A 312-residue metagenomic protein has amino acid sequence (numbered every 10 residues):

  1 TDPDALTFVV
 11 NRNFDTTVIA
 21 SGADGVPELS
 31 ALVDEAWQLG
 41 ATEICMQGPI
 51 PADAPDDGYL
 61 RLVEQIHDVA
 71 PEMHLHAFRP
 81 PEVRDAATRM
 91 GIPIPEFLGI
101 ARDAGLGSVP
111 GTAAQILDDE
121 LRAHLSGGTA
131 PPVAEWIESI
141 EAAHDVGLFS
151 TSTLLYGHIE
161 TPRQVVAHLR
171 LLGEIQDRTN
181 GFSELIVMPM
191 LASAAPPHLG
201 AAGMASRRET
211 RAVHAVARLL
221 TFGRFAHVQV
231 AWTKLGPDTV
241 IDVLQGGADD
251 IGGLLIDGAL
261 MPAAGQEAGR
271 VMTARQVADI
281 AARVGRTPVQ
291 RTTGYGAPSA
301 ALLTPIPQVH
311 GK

Functional and structural regions predicted by a protein language model:
T1-A5: Glycine-rich, aromatic-flanked loop segments that form ligand/cofactor-binding clefts across common enzyme folds
L6-T153, H158-A167, E174: Conserved Radical SAM active-site core
W37, G173-K312: Auxiliary Fe-S-binding modules of radical SAM enzymes
